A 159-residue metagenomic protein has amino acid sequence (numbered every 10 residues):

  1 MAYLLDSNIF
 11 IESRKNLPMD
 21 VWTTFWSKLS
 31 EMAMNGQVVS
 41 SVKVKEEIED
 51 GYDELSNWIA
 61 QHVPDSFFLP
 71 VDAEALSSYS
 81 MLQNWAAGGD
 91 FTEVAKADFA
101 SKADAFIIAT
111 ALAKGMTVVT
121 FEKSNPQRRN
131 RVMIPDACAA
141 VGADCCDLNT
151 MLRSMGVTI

Functional and structural regions predicted by a protein language model:
M1-A2, I11-E12, F91-D98, A139: Noncatalytic, typically N-terminal accessory segments of nucleic acid-processing enzymes and closely related
M1-Q61: Short, well-structured N-terminal submotif of metal-dependent ribonuclease cores
A2, T117, S124-I159: Acidic, PIN/NYN-like endoribonuclease modules and their adjacent C-terminal/linker elements
T24, E54, F106, V132-D136 (+1 more regions): Short Gly/charged-rich anion-binding patches and loops
M32-N35, H62-D65, K114, V141: Structured helix-beta-strand junction loops
V38, S66-P70, C145: Conserved beta-strand scaffold positions in the cores of enzyme catalytic domains, especially in NTP/NDP-utilizing
V44-N84: Short, surface-exposed acidic-centric catalytic microdomains
E74-D136: Active-site neighborhoods of divalent-metal-dependent phosphate/nucleic-acid chemistry enzymes
